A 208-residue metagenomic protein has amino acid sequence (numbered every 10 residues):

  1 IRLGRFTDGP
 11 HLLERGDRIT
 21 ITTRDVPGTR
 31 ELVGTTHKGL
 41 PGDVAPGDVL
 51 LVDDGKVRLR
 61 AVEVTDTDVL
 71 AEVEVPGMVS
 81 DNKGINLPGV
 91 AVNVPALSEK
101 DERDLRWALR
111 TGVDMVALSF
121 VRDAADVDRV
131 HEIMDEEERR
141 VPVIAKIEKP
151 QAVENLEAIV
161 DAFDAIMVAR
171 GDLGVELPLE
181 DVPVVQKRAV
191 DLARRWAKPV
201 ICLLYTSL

Functional and structural regions predicted by a protein language model:
I1-P10, L109-T111, M115: Conserved glycine-bearing catalytic or ligand-binding loops at nucleotide- and phosphate-handling centers of large
L3-E102: Beta-strand/loop-dominated core regions that host nucleotide or nucleotide-derived cofactor-binding catalytic loops
A96, M115-R122, I144-E148, G174-E176: Catalytic beta/alpha-barrel core
E99-T111, V153-G171: Alpha/beta enzyme core
V116, V143-A145, I166-V168, V200-C202: Hydrophobic faces of well-ordered beta-strands that scaffold small-molecule active sites in alpha/beta enzyme cores
V121-E136, L177-A189: Active-site-adjacent beta->alpha loops and helix N-cap segments on the catalytic face of soluble alpha/beta enzymes
I133-V141, Q186-C202: Alpha-helix-loop-beta-strand connector modules within alpha/beta enzyme cores
Y205-L208: Conserved small/polar residues in nucleotide/adenosyl-binding loops
